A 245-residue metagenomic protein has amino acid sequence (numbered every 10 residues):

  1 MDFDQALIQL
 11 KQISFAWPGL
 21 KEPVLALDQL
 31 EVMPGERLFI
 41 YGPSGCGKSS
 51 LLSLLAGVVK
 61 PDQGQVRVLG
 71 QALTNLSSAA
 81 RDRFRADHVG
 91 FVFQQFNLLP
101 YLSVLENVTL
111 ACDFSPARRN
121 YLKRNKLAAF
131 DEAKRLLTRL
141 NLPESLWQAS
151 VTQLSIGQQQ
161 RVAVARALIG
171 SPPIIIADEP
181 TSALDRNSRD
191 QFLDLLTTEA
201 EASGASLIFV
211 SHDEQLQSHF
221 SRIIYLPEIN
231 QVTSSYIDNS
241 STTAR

Functional and structural regions predicted by a protein language model:
A56: Helix-to-loop junction immediately C-terminal to a conserved catalytic motif
G64-A72: Conserved ABC transporter NBD signature motif
A72, P116, R124-S145: Conserved ABC ATPase "signature" region
S150-L154, Q158: Conserved ABC ATPase signature
V164: Hydrophobic anchor residue at the start of the ABC signature
S171: Conserved catalytic motifs of ABC-family nucleotide-binding domains
I175-D178: Catalytic Walker B motif of ABC-type/P-loop ATPase nucleotide-binding domains
